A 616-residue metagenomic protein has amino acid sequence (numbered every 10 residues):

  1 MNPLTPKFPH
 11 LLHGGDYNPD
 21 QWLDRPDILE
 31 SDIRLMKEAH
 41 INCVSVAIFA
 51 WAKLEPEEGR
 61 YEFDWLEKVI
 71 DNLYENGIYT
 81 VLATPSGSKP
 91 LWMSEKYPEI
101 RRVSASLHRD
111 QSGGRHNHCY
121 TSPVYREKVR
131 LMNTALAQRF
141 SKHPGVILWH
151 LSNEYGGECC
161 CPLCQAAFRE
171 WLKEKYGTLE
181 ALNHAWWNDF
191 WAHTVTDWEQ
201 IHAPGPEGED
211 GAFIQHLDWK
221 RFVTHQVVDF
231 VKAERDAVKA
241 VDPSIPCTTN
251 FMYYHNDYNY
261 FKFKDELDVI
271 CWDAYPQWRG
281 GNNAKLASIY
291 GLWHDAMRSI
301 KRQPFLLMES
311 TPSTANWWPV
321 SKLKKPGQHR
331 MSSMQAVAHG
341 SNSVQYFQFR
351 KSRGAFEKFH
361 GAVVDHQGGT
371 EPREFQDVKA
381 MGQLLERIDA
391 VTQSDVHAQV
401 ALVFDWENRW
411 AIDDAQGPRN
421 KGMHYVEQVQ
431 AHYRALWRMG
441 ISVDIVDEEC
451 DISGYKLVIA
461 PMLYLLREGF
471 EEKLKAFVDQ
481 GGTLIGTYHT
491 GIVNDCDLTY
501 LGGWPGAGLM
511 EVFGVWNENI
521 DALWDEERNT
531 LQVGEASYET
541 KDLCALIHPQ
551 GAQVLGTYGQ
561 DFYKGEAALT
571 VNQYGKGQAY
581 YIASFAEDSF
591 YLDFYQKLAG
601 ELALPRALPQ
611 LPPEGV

Functional and structural regions predicted by a protein language model:
N2-I28, I33-C43: An acidic-aromatic substrate-binding cleft motif
F8-H13, H40-N42, Y74-T80, K142-I147 (+7 more regions): Short, well-ordered coil/turn segments that N-cap beta-strands
L12-D24, A47-D64, D110-R130, S152-C159 (+7 more regions): The substrate-binding groove and active-site-proximal loops of carbohydrate-active enzymes, especially glycoside
G15, M36, V44, L73 (+11 more regions): Conserved, mostly hydrophobic/aromatic
W22-E38, V129-A135, F251-F263, K325-M334 (+1 more regions): Short, acidic/polar
L29-D110, T134-A137, V228-V241, Y464-L465: Aromatic-lined substrate-binding rim segments of carbohydrate-active enzymes
S94, S106-L292: Polysaccharide-binding and catalytic clefts of secreted carbohydrate-active enzymes
T194, W198-I201, S244, K264 (+1 more regions): Carbohydrate-binding surfaces of carbohydrate-active enzymes
